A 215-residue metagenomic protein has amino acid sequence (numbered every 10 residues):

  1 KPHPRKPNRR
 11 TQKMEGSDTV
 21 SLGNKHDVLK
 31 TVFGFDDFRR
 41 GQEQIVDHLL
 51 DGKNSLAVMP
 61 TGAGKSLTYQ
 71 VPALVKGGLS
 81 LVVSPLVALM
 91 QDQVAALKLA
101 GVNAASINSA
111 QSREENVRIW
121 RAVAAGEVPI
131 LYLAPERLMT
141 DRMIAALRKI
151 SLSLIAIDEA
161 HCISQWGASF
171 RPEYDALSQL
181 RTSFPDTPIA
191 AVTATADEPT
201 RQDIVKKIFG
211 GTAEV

Functional and structural regions predicted by a protein language model:
D18-P60: Conserved pre-motif I regulatory segment
D51-A57, G78-L79, E127-P129, T187-P188: Pre-Walker A (Motif I) flank of P-loop NTPase domains
G52-V71, V82-V83: Walker A/P-loop
T61-A63, A134, T193-T195: Conserved phosphate-coupling serine/threonine residues in phosphotransfer and NTP-handling enzymes
L79-A100, Q111, A196-T200: Conserved Walker A/P-loop ATP-binding site and its immediately adjacent core in helicase/helicase-like ATPase domains
G101-Q111, A213-V215: Conserved RecA-like helicase motor-core motifs
Q111-L154, I163-A168: Conserved helix/coil segment N-terminal to the catalytic DExD/H
R148-K149, S153-I157, H161-V215: Post-DEXD/H (motif II) to motif III coupling segment of the RecA-like Helicase ATP-binding lobe
